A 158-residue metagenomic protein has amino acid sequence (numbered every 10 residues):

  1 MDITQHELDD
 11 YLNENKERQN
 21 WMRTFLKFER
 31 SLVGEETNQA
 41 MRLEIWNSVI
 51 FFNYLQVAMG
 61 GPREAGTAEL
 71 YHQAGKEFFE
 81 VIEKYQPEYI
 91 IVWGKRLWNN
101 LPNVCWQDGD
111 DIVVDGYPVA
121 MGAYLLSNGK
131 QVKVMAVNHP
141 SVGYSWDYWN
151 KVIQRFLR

Functional and structural regions predicted by a protein language model:
M1-Y85, Y89, K95-N99: A polyanion-binding, active-site-adjacent surface
G66-K76, N99-R158: C-terminal capping/extension of enzyme domains
